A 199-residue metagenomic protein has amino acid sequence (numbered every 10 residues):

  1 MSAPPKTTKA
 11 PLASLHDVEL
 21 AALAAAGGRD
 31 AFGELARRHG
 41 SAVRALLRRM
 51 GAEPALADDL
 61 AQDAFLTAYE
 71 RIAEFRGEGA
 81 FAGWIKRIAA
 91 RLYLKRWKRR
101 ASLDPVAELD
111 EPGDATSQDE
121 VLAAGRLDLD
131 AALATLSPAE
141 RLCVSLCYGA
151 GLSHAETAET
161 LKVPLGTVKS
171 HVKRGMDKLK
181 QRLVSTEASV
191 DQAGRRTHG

Functional and structural regions predicted by a protein language model:
S2-A3, A25-E34, R44-D63: Short, charged helix-capping/linker segments at alpha-helix termini
S2-K6, E159-K162, M176-G199: C-terminal edge and immediately downstream basic/flexible tail or linker adjoining helix-turn-helix-like DNA-binding
P5-K6, A13-D17, K95, S102-A131 (+1 more regions): Internal acidic/polar
A25-A26, R49-A52, F65-A80, R99-S102: Sigma70-family region 2
E34-P54, R71, K86, L133 (+1 more regions): Amphipathic, Lys/Arg- and hydrophobic-enriched alpha-helical face
R38-S41, R49-A52, S145-S153, K162: Short helix-capping/turn signature of helix-turn-helix
E70-G77, R87-A107, L122, K180: Arg/Lys-rich amphipathic alpha helix in sigma70-family domain 2
A134-L142, A150-T167, K178: Helix-turn-helix DNA-binding module
